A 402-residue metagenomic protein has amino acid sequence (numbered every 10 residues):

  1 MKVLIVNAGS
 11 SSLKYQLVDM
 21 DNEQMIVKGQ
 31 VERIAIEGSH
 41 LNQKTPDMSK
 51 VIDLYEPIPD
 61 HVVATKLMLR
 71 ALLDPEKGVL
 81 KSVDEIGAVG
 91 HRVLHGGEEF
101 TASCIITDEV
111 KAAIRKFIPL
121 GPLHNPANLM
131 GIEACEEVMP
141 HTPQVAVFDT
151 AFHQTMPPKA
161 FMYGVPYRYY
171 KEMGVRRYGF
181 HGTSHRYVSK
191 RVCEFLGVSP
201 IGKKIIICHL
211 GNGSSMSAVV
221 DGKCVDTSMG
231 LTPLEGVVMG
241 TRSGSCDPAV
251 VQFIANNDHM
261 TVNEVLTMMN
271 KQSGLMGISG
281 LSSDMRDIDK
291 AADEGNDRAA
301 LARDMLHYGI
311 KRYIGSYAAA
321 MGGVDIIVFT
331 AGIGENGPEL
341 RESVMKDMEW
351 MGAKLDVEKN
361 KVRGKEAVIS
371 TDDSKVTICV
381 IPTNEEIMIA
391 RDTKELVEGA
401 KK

Functional and structural regions predicted by a protein language model:
M1-G97: N-terminal glycine/serine-rich phosphate-binding loop of ATP-dependent small-molecule kinases, especially carbohydrate
A8-G9, R92-L94, L210, V324 (+1 more regions): Glycine-rich beta-strand-to-loop/alpha-helix junction loops that act as flexible
A71-G87, V192-S199, I314-D325: Phosphate/pyrophosphate-binding loops at sites that engage ATP/ADP/AMP, CoA/4′-phosphopantetheine, polyphosphate
L72, E76-H124, V145, A151-A160: Short beta-strand-loop/turn "lid" adjacent to the catalytic site in phosphate-handling enzymes
F152-N257: Glycine-rich phosphate-binding loop of actin/hexokinase-like ATP-binding domains
A218-V220, V225-T261, T267, A331-V362: Catalytic phosphate/nucleotide-handling subdomain of diverse soluble enzymes
T267, G274-I278, M285-A320: Adenine-nucleotide phosphate-binding core of ATP-dependent small-molecule kinases
A300, D304-A320, V324, V328 (+1 more regions): Internal helix-turn-beta structural module
